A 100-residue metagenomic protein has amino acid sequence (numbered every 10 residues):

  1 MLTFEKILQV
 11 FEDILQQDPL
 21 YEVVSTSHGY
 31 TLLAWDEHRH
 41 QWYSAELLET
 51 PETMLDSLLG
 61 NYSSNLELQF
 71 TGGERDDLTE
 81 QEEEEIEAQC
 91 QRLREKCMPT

Functional and structural regions predicted by a protein language model:
M1-Q9, A45-T100: Mixed-charge, Lys/Arg-enriched low-complexity segments
I14-Q17: Short solvent-exposed loop/turn micro-motifs enriched in small/polar/acidic residues
L20-W42: Short aromatic-glycine-(Arg/Gly/Cys) micro-motifs in beta-strand/loop hairpins
